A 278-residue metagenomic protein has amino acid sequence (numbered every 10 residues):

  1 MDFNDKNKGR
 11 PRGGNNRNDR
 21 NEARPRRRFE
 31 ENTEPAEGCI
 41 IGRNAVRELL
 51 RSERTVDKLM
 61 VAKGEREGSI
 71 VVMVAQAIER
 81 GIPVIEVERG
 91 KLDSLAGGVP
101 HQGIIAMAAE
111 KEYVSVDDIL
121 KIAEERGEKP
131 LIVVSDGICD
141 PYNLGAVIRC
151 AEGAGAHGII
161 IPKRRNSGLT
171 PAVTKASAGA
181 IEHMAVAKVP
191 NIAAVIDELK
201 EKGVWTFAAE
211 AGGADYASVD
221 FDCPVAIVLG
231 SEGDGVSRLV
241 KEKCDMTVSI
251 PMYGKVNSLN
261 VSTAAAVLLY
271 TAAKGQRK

Functional and structural regions predicted by a protein language model:
M1-I122: N-terminal positively charged helical leader segments and presequences
G42, N143, S258-N260: Active-site helix-initiating loop/hinge in glycosyltransferases
R47, S52, G153, P171-A180 (+1 more regions): Structured adenosyl-cofactor binding patch, chiefly the S-adenosyl-L-methionine
R51-T55, E124-A214: RNA substrate-binding interface of SAM-dependent RNA methyltransferases
Q76, H101-I105, K175-A180, P224-I227: Short, hinge-like loop/turn segments at secondary-structure boundaries
E88, A109, D136, P162-K163 (+5 more regions): Short beta->alpha connector loops at strand-helix junctions that form conserved, small/polar/Pro-enriched
F207-N260: Active-site/ligand-binding-proximal alpha/beta "capping" segment
